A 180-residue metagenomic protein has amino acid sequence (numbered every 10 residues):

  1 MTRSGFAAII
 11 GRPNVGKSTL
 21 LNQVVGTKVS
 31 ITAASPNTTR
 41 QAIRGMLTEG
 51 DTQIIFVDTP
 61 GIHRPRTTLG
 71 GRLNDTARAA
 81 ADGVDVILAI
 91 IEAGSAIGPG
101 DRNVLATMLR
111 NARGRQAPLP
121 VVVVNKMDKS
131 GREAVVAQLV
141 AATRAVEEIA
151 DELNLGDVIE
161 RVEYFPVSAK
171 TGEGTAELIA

Functional and structural regions predicted by a protein language model:
M1-V86, I91: Conserved G1/Walker A P-loop phosphate-binding module
A7, V15-T19, P99-G100, S130 (+3 more regions): P-loop/Walker A NTP-binding module and the surrounding RecA-like catalytic core of P-loop NTPases
L21-N22, R40, R44, R78 (+4 more regions): Conserved protein kinase catalytic domain
P36-T38, P60-H63, A93-I97, K126-G131 (+1 more regions): Conserved nucleotide-binding/hydrolysis micro-motifs of P-loop NTPases
N37-R40, G70, N74-A81, G98 (+4 more regions): Amphipathic alpha-helical transducer elements in NTP-driven molecular machines
L47, A112, V146-A150: Conserved hydrophobic residues forming the short capping helix/wall of the S-adenosyl-L-methionine
A81-V104, R113-V136: Conserved Switch II/interswitch segment of TRAFAC-class P-loop GTPases
P118-V121, D128-A180: Canonical P-loop GTPase G-domain recognition
